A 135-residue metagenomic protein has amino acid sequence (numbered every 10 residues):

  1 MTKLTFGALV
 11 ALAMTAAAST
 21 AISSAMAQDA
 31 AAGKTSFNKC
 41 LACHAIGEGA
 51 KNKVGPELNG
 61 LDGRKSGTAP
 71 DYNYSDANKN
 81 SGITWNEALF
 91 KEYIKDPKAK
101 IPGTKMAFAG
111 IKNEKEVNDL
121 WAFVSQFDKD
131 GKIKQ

Functional and structural regions predicted by a protein language model:
M1-Q28, F123-Q135: Post-cleavage N-terminal segment of exported redox proteins
A21-F37, G47-G49: Electrostatic cytochrome c docking/interface patches
N38-I46, L120: The canonical Cys-X-X-Cys-His
H44-A50, G63-R64: Detector for the c-type heme attachment site
N52-E57: Short cysteine/histidine-rich zinc-coordinating motifs and their immediately flanking basic loops
L61, K65-T68, P97-I101: A short secondary-structure junction motif
T68-A88: Short Fe-S-cluster ligation motifs
T84-Q135: C-terminal capping alpha-helices of c-type cytochrome domains
